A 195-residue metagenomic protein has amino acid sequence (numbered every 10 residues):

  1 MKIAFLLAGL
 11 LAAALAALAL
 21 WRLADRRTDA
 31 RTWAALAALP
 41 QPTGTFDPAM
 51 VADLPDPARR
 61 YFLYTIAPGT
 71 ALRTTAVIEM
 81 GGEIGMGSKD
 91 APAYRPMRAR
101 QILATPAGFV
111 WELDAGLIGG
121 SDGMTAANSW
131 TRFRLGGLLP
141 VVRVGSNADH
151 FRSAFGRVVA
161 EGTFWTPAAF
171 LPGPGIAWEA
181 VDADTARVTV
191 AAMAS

Functional and structural regions predicted by a protein language model:
M1-A30: N-terminal type II signal-anchor transmembrane helix that functions as the membrane-insertion/stop-transfer segment
W21-A37, A58, G120, F151-V158 (+1 more regions): Charged, low-complexity, helix-prone segments enriched in Lys/Glu/Asp/Gln
R22, Y61, T105-L113, F164-T166 (+2 more regions): Bulky hydrophobic/aromatic packing residues
A24-Q41, T125-G137: Short, compositionally biased low-complexity segments
T28-V77: N-terminal leader/targeting segments and the immediate start of mature chains
T45, M50-D53, R60-Y61, E83 (+4 more regions): Residue-level preference for alpha-helix termini and adjacent loops
R59-L138: N-terminal mature ectodomain segment of secretory-pathway/periplasmic proteins
F133-A194: Flexible, processing/modification-adjacent segments and terminal tails in exported/periplasmic/extracellular proteins
